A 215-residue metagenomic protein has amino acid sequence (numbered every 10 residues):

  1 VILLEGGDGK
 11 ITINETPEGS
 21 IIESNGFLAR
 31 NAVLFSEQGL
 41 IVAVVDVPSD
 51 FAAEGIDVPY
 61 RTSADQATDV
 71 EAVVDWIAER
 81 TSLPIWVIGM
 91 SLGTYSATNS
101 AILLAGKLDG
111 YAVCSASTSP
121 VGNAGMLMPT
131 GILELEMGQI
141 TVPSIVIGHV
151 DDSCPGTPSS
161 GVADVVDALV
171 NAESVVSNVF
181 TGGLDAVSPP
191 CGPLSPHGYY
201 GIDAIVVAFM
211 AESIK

Functional and structural regions predicted by a protein language model:
V1-L34, Q38: Short, surface-exposed "cap/lid" segments of acyl-processing enzymes
T12-S24, V44-A64, A186-G192: Cap/lid segment of the alpha/beta-hydrolase catalytic domain
P17-I22, N31, G55-D65, G122 (+2 more regions): Second-shell loop/turn segments in exported
G26-F27, E54-R80: Alpha/beta-hydrolase active-site loop
S36-D46: A fold-wide structural signal in alpha/beta-hydrolase
D75-Q139: Primarily recognizes the serine-hydrolase "nucleophile elbow" in alpha/beta-hydrolase and SGNH/GDSL folds
G110, S115-V179: The feature captures the conserved acid-bearing segment of alpha/beta-hydrolase catalytic domains
A172-K215: C-terminal catalytic histidine-bearing segment of alpha/beta-hydrolase fold enzymes
